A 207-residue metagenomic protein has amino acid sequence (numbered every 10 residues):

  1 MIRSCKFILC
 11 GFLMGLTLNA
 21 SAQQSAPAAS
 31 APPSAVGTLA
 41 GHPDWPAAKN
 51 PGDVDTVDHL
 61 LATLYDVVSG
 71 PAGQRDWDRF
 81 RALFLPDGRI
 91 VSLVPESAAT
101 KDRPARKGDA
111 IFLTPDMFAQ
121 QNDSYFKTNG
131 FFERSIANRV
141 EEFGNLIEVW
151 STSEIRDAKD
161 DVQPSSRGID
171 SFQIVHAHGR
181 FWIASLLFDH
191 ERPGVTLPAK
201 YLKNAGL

Functional and structural regions predicted by a protein language model:
M1-C5: N-terminal secretory signal peptides that target proteins for export/translocation
K6-N19: Bacterial N-terminal signal peptides
Q23-L83, K203-G206: Short, low-complexity N-terminal intrinsically disordered segments enriched in polar/charged residues
Q24-A26, D102-D161: Surface-exposed, charged secondary-structure patches
A31-T38, E148-W150, R167-P198: Short beta-strand edge/turn micro-motifs at domain boundaries
L64, F80, G88, V149 (+1 more regions): Hydrophobic pocket/interface hotspot
G73-T100: Short, well-ordered alpha-helical segments enriched in acidic and aromatic residues
V94-E96, S151-I155, L187: A mature extracytoplasmic/lumenal domain signature
